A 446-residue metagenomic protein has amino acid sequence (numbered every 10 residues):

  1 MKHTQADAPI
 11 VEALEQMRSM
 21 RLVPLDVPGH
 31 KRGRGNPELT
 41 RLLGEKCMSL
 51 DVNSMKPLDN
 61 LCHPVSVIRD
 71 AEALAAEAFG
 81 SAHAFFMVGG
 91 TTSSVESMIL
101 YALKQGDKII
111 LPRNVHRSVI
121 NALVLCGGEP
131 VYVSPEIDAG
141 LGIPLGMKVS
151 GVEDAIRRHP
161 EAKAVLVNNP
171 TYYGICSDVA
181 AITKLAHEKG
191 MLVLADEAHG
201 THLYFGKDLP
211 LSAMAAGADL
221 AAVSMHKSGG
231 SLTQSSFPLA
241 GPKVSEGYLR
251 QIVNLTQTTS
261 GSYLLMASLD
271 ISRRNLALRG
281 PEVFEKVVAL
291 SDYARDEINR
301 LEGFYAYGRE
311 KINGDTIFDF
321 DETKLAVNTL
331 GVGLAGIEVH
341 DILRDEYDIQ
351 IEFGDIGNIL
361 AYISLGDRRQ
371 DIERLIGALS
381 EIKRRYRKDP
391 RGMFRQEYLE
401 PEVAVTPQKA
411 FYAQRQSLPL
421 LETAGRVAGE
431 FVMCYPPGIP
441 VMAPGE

Functional and structural regions predicted by a protein language model:
M1-S66, P436-P437: N-terminal "arm"/small-domain region of PLP-dependent enzymes with the aminotransferase-like
D7-E15, L39-L42, H63, S81 (+1 more regions): Conserved PLP-enzyme active-site core in the AAT-like
R32, Y172, K227-S228, K243-S245 (+4 more regions): Short, glycine-/Ser/Thr-/acidic-enriched flexible segments
M48-S93: Conserved N-terminal alpha-helix of the aminotransferase class I/II PLP-enzyme fold
L58, F85-M87, V165-N168, A326 (+1 more regions): Short glycine-rich or small-residue beta-strand-to-loop segments that form or flank ligand, phosphate, metal/Fe-S
Y293-E446: Conserved C-terminal alpha-helix-loop-beta "cap" of PLP-dependent enzymes that closes/shapes the active-site mouth
